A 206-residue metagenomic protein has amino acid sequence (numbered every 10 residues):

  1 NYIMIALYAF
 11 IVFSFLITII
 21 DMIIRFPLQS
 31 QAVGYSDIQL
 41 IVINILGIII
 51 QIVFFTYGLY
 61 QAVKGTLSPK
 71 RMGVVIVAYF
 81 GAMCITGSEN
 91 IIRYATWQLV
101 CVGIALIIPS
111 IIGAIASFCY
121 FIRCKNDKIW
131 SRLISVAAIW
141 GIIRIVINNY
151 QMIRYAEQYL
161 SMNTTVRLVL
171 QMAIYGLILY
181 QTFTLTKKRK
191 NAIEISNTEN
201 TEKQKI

Functional and structural regions predicted by a protein language model:
N1-F10, T66-I76, N126-A137: Membrane-interfacial loop-to-transmembrane alpha-helix junctions, especially the N-terminal start
N1-I49: N-terminal topogenic module of multi-pass integral membrane proteins
F10-T18, Y79-E89, A137-N149: Aromatic-anchored segments of alpha-helical transmembrane domains
I19-Q31, T86-W97, V146-Y159: Juxtamembrane "helix-exit" motif on the non-cytosolic side of transmembrane helices
D37-I52, L99-I111, R144, S161-I174: Alpha-helical transmembrane segments of polytopic membrane proteins
N44-I76, A114-I122, T182-T186: Internal transmembrane alpha-helix with an interfacial aromatic "cap," most often the third helix
K70-I122: Membrane-proximal helix-loop-helix units in multi-pass membrane proteins
I115-I206: C-terminal transmembrane-bundle signature of multipass membrane proteins, characterized by strong activation on
